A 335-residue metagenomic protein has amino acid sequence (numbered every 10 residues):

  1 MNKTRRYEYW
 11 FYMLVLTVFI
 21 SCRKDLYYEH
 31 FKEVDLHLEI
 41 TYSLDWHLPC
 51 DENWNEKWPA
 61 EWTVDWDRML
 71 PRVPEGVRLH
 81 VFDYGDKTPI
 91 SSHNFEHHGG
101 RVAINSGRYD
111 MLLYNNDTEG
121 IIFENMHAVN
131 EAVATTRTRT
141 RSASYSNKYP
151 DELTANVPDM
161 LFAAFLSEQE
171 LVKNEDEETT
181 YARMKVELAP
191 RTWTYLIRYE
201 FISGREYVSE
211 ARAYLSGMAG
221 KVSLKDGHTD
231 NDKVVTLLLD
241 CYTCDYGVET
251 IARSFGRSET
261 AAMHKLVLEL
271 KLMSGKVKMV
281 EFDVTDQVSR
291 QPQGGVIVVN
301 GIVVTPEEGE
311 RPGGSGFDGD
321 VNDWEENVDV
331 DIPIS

Functional and structural regions predicted by a protein language model:
R5-R6, Y12-H47, E325-D331, S335: Bacterial Sec-dependent N-terminal signal peptides
Y27-E61, L188-E200: A short, Gly/Thr-enriched small/hydrophobic beta-strand-prone motif that recurs across taxa
D45-Y84: Post-signal-peptide N-terminal segment of Sec-exported extracytoplasmic proteins
E56-L70, G120-T154, K221-L237: Acidic Ser/Thr/Pro-rich low-complexity disordered segments that often serve as glycosylated linkers/stalks around
L70-N125, Y207-V288: Tryptophan-paired
K87-L188: Short, low-hydrophobicity acidic/polar segments
P150-D245: A sequence/structural signal for flexible, mid-protein segments enriched in small/helix-disrupting residues
F255-S335: Hydrophilic extracytoplasmic domains
